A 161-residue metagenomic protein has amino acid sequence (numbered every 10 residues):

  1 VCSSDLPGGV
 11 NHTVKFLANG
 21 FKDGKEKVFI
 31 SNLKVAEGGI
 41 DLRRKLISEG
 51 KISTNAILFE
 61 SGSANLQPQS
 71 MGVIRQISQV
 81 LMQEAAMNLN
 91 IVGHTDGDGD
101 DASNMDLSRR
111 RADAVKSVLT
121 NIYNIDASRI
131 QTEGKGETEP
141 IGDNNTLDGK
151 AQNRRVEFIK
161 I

Functional and structural regions predicted by a protein language model:
V1-S3: Short, small-residue-biased leader/transition segments that mark boundaries at the very start of proteins
D5-L89, N121: Periplasmic peptidoglycan-binding/tethering modules of Gram-negative envelope proteins
Q67, V92-I161: Periplasmic OmpA-like peptidoglycan-binding domain that tethers envelope proteins to the cell wall
